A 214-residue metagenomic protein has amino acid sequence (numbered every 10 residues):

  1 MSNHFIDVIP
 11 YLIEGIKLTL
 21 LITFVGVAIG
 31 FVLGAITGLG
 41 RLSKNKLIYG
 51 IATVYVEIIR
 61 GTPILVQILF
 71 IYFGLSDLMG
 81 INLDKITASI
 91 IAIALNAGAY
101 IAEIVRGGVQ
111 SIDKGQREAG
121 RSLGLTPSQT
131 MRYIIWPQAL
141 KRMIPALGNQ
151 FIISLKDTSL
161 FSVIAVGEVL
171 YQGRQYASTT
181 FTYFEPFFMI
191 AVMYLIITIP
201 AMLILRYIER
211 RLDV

Functional and structural regions predicted by a protein language model:
M1-V214: Transmembrane alpha-helices and adjacent helix-loop boundaries
